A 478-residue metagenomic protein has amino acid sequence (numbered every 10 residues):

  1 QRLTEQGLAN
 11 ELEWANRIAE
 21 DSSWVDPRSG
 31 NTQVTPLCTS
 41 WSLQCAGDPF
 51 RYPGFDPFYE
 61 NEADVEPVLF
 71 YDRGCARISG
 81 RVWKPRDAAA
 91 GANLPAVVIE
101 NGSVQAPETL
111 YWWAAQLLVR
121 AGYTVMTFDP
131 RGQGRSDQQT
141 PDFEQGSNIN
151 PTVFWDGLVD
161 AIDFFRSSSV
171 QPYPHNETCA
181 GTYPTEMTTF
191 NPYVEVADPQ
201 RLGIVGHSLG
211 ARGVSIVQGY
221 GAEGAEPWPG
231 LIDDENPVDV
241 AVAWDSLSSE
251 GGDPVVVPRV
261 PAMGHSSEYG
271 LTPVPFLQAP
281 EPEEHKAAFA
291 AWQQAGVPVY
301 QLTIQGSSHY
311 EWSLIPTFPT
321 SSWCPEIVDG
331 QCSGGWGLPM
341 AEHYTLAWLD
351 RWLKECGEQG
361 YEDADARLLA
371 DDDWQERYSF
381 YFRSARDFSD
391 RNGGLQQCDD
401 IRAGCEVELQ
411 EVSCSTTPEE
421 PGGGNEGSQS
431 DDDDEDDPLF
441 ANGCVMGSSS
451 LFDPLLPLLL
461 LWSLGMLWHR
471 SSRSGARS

Functional and structural regions predicted by a protein language model:
Q1-G30, Q305-H309, I315-N425: Alpha/beta-hydrolase-fold serine-hydrolase catalytic core, especially in secreted/extracellular enzymes
S23-A92: N-terminal cap/lid segment of alpha/beta-hydrolase-fold proteins
A89-L94, I99-Q138, T272-P275: Short substrate-entry loop that stabilizes the transition state in hydrolases
G146-P199, R212, I216: Alpha/beta-hydrolase active-site loop
G206-A211: Conserved alpha/beta-hydrolase "nucleophile elbow" surrounding the catalytic nucleophile
W228-H309: The feature captures the conserved acid-bearing segment of alpha/beta-hydrolase catalytic domains
N442-P457: Juxtamembrane/start-of-transmembrane alpha-helix segments at the extracytoplasmic/lumenal side of membrane anchors
D453-S471: A cross-kingdom C-terminal cell-surface attachment/processing module
